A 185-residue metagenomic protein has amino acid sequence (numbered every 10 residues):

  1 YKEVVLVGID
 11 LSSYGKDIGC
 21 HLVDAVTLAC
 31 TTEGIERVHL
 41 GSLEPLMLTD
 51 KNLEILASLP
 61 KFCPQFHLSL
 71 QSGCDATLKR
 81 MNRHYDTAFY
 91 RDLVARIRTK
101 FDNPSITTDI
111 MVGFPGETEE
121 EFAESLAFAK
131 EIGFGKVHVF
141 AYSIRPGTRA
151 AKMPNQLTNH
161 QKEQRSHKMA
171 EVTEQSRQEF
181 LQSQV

Functional and structural regions predicted by a protein language model:
Y1-E119: Conserved SAM/AdoMet-binding glycine-rich loop
P64, A76-V185: A structural motif corresponding to the C-terminal lobe/cap of the Radical SAM core domain
